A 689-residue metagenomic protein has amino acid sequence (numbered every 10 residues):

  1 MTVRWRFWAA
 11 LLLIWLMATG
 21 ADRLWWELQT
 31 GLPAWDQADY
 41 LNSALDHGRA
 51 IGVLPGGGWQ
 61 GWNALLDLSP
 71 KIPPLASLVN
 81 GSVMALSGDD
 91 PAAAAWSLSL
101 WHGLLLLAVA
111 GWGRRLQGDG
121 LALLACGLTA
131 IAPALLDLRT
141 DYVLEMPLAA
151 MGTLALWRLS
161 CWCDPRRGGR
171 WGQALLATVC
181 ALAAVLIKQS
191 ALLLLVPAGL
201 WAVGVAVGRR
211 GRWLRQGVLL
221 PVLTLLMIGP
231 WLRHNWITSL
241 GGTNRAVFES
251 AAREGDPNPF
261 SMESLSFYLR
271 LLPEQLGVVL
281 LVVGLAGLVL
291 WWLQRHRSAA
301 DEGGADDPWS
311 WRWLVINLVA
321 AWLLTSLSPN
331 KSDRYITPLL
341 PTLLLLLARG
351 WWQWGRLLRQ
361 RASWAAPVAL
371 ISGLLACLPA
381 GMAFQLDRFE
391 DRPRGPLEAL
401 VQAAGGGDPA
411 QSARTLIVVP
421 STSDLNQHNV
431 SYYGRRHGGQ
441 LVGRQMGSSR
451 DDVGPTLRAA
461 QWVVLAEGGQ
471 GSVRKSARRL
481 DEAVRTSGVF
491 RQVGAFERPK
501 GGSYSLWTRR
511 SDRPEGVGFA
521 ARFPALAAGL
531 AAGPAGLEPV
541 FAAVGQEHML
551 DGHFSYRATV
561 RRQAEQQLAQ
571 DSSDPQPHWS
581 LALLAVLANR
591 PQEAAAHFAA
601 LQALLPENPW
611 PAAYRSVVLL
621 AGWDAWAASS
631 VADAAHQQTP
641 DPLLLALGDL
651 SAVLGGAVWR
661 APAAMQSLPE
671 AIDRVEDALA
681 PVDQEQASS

Functional and structural regions predicted by a protein language model:
M1, A10-L12, V179, P221-L225 (+2 more regions): Signature aromatic-anchored transmembrane alpha helix within multi-pass, membrane-resident enzymes that catalyze glycan
E27-A38, I51-S77, A92, E254-D256 (+1 more regions): Membrane-proximal lumenal/periplasmic loop motifs of glycosylation machinery
Y40-A50, A183, L194-A299, G304-S310 (+4 more regions): Transmembrane-lumen/periplasm boundary regions of multi-pass, lipid-linked membrane glycan transferases
A64, C126, W171-Q189, W322-S326: Membrane-interface alpha helices of multi-pass inner-membrane proteins
A95-L98, A134-L148, S332-D333: Short acidic/glycine- and proline-prone juxtamembrane loop motifs at membrane-interface regions of multi-pass membrane
W96-L116, L154, R158, V289-L293: Transmembrane-helix motifs of polytopic, lipid-linked glycan transferases
R115-L116, T153-L176, A184, L290-W291 (+1 more regions): Membrane-interface transmembrane helices that cradle and orient dolichyl/undecaprenyl
E398-R414, S423, Y432-S689: C-terminal luminal/periplasmic domains and tails of membrane-associated envelope-modifying transferases
